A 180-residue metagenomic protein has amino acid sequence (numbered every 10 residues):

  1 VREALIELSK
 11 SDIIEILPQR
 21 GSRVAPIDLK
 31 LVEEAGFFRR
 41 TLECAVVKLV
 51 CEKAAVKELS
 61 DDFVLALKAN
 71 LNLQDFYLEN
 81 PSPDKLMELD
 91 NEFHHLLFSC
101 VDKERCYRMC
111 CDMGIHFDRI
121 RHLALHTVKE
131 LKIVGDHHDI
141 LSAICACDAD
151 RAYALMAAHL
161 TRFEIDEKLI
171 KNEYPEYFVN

Functional and structural regions predicted by a protein language model:
R2-E52, K168-N180: Short linear motifs at protein or domain termini
D12-E15, M113-I115, E130: Mobile beta-alpha loop/short-helix "lid" or hinge segments that flank ligand
A35, E58-H122, V134-S142, R151-R162: Conserved amphipathic alpha-helical segments that form helical-bundle/coiled-coil interaction surfaces
V50, D118-V128, E164-K171: Short amphipathic alpha-helical interaction/hinge segments
A149-N180: C-terminal effector-binding regulatory domain of bacterial HTH transcription factors
